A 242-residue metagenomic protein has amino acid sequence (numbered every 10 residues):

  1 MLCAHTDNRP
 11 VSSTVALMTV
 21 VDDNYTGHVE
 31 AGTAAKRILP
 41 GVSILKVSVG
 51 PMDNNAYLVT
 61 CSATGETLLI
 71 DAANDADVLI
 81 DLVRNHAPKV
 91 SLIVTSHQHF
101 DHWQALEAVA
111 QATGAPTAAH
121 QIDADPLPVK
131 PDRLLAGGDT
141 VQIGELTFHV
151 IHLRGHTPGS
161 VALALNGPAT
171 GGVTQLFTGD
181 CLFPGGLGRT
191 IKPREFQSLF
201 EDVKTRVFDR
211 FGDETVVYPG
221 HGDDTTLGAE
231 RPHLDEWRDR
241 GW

Functional and structural regions predicted by a protein language model:
V20-T26, E30, A34-L39, G228-W242: Acidic, His/Gly-rich catalytic cores of divalent-metal-dependent hydrolytic chemistry
A34-P88, A162-G179: Conserved beta-strand hairpin/beta-sheet module of binuclear metal-dependent hydrolase folds, prominently
V47-V49, D132, H152-R154: Short Gly/Pro-enriched turn/cap motifs at secondary-structure boundaries
T64-T67, N74-H149, V173-T174, H233-R240: Active-site HxH/HxHxD metal-binding segment of metal-dependent hydrolases
P88, H152, P158-W242: Metallo-beta-lactamase
